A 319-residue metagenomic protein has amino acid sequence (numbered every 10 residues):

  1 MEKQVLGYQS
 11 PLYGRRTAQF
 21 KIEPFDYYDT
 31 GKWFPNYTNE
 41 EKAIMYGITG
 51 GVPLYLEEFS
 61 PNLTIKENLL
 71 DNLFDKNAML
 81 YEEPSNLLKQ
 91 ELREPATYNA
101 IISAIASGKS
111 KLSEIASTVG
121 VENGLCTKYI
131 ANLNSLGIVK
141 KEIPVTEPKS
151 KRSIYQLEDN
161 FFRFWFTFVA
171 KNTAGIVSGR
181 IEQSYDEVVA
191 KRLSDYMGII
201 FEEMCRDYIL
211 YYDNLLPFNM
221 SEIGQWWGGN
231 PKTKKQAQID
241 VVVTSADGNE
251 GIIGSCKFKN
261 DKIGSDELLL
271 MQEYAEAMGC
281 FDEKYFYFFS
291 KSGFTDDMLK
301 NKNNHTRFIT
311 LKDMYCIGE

Functional and structural regions predicted by a protein language model:
M1-E182: Phosphate-binding site recognition
S153-E319: A cross-kingdom feature that marks ATP-driven nucleic-acid transaction machinery
